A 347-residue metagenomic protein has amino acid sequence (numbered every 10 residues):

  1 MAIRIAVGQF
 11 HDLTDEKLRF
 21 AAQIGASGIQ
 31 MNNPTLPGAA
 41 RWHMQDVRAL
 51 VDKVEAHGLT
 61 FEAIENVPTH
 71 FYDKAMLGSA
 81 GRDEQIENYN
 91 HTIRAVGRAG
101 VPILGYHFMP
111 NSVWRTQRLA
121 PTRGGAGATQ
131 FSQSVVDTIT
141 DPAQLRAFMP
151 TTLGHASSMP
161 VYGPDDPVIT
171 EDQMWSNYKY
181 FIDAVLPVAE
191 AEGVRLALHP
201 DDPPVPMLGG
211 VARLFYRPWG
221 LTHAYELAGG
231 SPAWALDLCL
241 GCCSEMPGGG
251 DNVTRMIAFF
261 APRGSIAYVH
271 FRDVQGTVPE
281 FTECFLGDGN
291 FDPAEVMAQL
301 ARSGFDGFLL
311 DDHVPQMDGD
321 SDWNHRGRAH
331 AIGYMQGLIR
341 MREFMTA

Functional and structural regions predicted by a protein language model:
A2-R4, H11-L13, R19-A22, E55 (+10 more regions): Histidine-acidic metal/acid-base catalytic patches
D15-L36: N-terminal ordered "arm"
N32-A49: Glycine-rich, proline-tolerant flexible connector loops at the mouths of alpha/beta enzymes
T35, P68, P110-N111, P203 (+1 more regions): Conserved beta-strand edge residues that scaffold enzyme active sites
A56-A63: Asp-box/BNR beta-propeller blade signature and adjacent active/binding-site loops in extracellular glycan-interacting
A63-A99, I103-R118, T122: Acidic/aromatic-lined carbohydrate-recognition and catalytic surfaces of CAZymes acting on diverse glycans
N111-H155, F215: Aromatic- and acidic-residue-enriched segments that line the glycan-binding/catalytic groove of carbohydrate-active
